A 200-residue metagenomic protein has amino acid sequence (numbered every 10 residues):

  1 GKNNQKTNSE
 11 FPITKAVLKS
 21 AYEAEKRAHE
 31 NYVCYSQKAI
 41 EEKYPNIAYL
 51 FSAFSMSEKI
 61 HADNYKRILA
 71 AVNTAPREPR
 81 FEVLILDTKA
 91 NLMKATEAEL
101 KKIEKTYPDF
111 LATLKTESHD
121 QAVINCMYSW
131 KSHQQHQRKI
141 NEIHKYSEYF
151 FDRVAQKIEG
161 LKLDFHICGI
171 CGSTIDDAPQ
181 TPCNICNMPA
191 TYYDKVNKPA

Functional and structural regions predicted by a protein language model:
K2-A200: Non-heme di-metal
